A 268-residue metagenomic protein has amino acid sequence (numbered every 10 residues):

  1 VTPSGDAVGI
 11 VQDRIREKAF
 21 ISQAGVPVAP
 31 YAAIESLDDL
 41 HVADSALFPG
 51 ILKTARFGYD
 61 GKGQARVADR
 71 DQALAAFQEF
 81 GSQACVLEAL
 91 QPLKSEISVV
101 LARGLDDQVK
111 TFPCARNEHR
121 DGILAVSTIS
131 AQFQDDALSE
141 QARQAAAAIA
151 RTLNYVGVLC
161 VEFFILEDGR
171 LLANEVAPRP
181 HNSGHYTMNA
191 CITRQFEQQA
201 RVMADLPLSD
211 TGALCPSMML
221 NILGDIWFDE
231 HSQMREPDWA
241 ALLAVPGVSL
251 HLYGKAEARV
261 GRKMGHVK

Functional and structural regions predicted by a protein language model:
V1-S4, P27-V28: Short hydrophobic/aromatic-enriched beta-strand-loop microsegments
P3-D6, T54: Short beta->alpha connector loops at strand-helix junctions that form conserved, small/polar/Pro-enriched
I10-S98, A102-I149: Active-site nucleotide/adenylate-binding loops and adjacent lid/helix of ATP-dependent enzymes
L101-L105, F163-E167, G254: Short, low-complexity Ser/Thr-rich regulatory SLiMs
K110, L159, L171-E175: Protein kinase-like catalytic core scaffold
G122-Q132, E175-M188: Short, flexible active-site loops
E140-V161, E167, A177-D229: Active-site "cap" helix and flanking loop/linker of ATP-utilizing ligase/carboxylase catalytic domains
R201-K268: Peripheral (often C-terminal) accessory segments that flank ATP-dependent C-N-forming ligase machineries
